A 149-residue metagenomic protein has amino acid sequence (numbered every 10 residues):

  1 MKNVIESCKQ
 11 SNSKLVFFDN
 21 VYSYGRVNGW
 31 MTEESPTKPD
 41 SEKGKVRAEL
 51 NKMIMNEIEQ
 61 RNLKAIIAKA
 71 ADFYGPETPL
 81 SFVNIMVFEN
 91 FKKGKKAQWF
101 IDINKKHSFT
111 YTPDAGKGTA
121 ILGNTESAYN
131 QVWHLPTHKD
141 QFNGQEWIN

Functional and structural regions predicted by a protein language model:
K2-E49, I58, I66: Conserved Rossmann-fold NAD(P)-dependent oxidoreductase catalytic core, especially the SDR/UDP-sugar
N20, K52-E77: Conserved beta-loop-beta element that borders a ligand/cofactor-binding pocket
A48, G75-V87, L122-W133: Glycine/proline-rich active-site loop of Rossmann-fold NAD(P)-dependent oxidoreductases
A48-M55, K117-A120: Conserved active-site helix of classical SDR/Rossmann-fold NAD(P)-dependent CH-OH oxidoreductases
A71-K106: NAD(P)-dependent short-chain dehydrogenase/reductase
T110-A115: A conserved structural motif in NAD(P)-dependent oxidoreductases
G118-N149: Mid/C-terminal beta-alpha module of Rossmann-like enzyme folds, strongest in SDR-family dehydrogenases/epimerases
